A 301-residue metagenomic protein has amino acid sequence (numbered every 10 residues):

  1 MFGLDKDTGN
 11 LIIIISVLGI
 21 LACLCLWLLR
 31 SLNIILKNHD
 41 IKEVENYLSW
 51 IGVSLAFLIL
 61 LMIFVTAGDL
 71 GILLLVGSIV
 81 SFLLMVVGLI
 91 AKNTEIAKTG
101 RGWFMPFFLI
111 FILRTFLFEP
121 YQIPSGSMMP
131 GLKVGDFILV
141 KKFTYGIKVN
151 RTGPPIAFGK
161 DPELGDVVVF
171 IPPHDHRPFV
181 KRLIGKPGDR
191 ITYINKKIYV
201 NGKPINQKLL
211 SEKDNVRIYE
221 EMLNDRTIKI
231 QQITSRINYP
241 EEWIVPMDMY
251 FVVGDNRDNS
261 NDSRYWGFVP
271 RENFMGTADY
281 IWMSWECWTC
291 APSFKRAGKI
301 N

Functional and structural regions predicted by a protein language model:
M1-N38, V44, L73, S78-S81 (+1 more regions): Soluble "head" domains of membrane/secretory-pathway proteins
L32-S54, I90-A97: Amphipathic, cytosolic membrane-interfacial segments at TM-TM junctions
L58, G77-G88: Alpha-helical transmembrane segments and immediately adjacent membrane-interfacial amphipathic helices
L60-G71: Transmembrane helix-loop junctions at the membrane interface of multipass transporters and ion channels
L89-E119, F137: Internal/C-terminal transmembrane anchor helices
F116-M128, K142: Membrane-bilayer interface helices and TM-boundary transition segments
